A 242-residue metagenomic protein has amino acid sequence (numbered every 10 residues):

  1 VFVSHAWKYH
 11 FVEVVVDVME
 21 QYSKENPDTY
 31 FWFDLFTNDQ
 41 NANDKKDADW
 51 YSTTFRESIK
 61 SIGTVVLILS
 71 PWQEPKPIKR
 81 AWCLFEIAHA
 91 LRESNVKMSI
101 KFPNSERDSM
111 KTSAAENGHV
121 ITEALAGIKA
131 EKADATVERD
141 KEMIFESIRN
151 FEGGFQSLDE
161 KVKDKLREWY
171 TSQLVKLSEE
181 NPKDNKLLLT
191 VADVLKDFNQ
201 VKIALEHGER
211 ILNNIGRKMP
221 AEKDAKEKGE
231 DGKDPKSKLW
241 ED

Functional and structural regions predicted by a protein language model:
V1-K223, K236: The feature represents the membrane-entry module of six-transmembrane cation channels
D234-D242: Short, intrinsically disordered, charge-balanced linker/junction segments flanking boundaries in proteins
